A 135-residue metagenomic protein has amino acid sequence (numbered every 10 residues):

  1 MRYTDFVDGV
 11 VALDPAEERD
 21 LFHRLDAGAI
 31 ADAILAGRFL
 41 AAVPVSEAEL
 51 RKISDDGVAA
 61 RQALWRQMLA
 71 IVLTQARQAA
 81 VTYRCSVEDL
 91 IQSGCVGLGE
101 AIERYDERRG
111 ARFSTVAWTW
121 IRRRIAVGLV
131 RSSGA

Functional and structural regions predicted by a protein language model:
M1-A135: Alpha-helical promoter-recognition and RNA polymerase-docking modules of transcription initiation factors, dominated by
